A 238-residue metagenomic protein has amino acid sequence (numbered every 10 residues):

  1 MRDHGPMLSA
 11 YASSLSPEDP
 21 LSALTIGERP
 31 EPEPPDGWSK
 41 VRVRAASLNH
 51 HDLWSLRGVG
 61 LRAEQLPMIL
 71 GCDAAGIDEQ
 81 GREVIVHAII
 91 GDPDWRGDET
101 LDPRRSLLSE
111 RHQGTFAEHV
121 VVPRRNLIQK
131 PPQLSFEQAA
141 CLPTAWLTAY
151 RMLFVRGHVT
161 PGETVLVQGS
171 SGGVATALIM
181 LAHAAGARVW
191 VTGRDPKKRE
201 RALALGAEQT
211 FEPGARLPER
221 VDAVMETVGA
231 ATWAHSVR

Functional and structural regions predicted by a protein language model:
S16-I26, D36, H50-D52: Short N-terminal binding/cap micro-motifs at the start of the first secondary-structure element
P30-S47, V59-R96, L108-G114, P131-Q133: Glycine-rich beta-strand-centered segment in the early N-terminal region that forms part of a ligand/cofactor-binding
L48, G172, A230: Flexible cofactor-recognition loop at the NAD(P)H-binding site of Rossmann-like short-chain dehydrogenase/reductase
R82, E118, E163, E208 (+1 more regions): Conserved acidic residues
H87-G169: NAD(P)H dinucleotide-binding glycine-rich loop of Rossmann-like/cofactor-binding domains, especially the beta1-alpha1
A139-A215: Mid-domain Rossmann-like dinucleotide-binding core that forms the NAD(H)/NADP(H) cofactor-binding site
W190, A204-R238: Glycine-rich cofactor phosphate-binding loops and adjacent beta1-alpha1 units of small-molecule cofactor enzyme domains
